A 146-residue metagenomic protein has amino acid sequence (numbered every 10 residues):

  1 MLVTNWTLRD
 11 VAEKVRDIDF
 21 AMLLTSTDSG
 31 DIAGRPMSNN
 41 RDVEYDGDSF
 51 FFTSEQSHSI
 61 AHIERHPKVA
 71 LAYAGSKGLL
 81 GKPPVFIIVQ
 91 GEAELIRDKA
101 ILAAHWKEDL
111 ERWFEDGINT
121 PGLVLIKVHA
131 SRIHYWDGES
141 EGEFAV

Functional and structural regions predicted by a protein language model:
M1-D19: Short, basic/aromatic recognition patches
M1-L2, D28-S29, D48-F50: Short, flexible loop segments at the rims of nucleotide/cofactor-binding pockets, characterized by
M1-V3, V85-V146: Charged, gly/pro-rich active-site loop segments
E13-S29, V69-Y73: A short, Trp-centered hydrophobic/proline-enriched beta-strand micro-motif
D19, A33-R35, Y45-G47, R65-V69 (+2 more regions): A generic structural signal for short beta-strands and their flanking turns/coil linkers
T25-T27, A74-G75, E115-P121: A short, aromatic/hydrophobic, helix- or strand-capping loop or linear motif that either lines the entrance/gate
M37-N40, S131: Hydrophobic/aromatic beta-strand elements that line small-molecule binding cavities or substrate pockets in beta-rich
N40-L79: A short mixed-secondary-structure module that forms the rim of ligand-binding clefts
